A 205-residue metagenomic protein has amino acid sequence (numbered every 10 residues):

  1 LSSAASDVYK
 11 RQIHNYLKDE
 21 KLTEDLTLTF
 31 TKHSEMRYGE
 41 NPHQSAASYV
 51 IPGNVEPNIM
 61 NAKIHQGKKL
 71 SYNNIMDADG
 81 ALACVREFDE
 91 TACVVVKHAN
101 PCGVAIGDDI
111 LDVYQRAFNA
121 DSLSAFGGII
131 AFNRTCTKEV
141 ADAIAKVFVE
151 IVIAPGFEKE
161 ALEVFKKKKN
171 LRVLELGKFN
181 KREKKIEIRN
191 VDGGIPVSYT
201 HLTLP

Functional and structural regions predicted by a protein language model:
L1-A5, Y9, H201-L204: Single conserved hydrophobic/aromatic residue that forms the stacking wall/gate of nucleotide- or nucleobase-binding
K10-L202: ATP-dependent carboxylate/acyl-activation modules
